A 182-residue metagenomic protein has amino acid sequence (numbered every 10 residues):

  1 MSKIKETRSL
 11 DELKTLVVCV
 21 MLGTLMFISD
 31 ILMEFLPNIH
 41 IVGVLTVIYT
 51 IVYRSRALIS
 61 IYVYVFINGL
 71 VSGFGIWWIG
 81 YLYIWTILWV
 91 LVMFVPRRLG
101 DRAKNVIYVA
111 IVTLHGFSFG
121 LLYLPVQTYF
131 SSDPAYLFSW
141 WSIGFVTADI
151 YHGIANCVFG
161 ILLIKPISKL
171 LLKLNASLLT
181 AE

Functional and structural regions predicted by a protein language model:
M1, I51-R54, L91-G100, K165-L172: Structural signal for the C-terminal ends of transmembrane alpha-helices and the immediately following loop
M1-V52, R56-S60: Hydrophobic transmembrane alpha-helices
V17, M21, L25, I59 (+4 more regions): Alpha-helical membrane-protein architecture signal
V17, M21, L25-I28, V63 (+7 more regions): Lipid-exposed faces of alpha-helical membrane segments in multi-pass integral membrane proteins
F27-H40, V63-R98: Interfacial aromatic-anchored transmembrane helix boundaries in multi-pass membrane proteins
I61-V65, Q127-T128: Extracytosolic (periplasmic/ER-lumenal) interhelical loops and adjacent juxtamembrane/interface segments of multi-pass
W78-L82, D101-E182: Membrane-embedded alpha-helical hairpins and interfacial helices in multi-pass inner-membrane proteins
